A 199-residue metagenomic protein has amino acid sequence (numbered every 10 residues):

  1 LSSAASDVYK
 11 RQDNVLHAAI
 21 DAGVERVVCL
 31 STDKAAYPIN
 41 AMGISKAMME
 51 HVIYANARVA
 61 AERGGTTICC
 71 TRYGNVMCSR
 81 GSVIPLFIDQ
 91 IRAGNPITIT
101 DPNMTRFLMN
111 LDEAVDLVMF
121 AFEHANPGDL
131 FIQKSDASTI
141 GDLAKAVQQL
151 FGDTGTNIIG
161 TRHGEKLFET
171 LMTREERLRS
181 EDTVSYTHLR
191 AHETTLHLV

Functional and structural regions predicted by a protein language model:
L1-A5, Y9, H188, E193-V199: Single conserved hydrophobic/aromatic residue that forms the stacking wall/gate of nucleotide- or nucleobase-binding
S3-T66, C70: N-terminal Rossmann-like NAD(P)+-binding domain of SDR-like oxidoreductases, especially those catalyzing
D21, A55-C78, S82-L196: Strand-loop microenvironment adjacent to phosphate/nucleotide-handling motifs in alpha/beta enzyme folds
